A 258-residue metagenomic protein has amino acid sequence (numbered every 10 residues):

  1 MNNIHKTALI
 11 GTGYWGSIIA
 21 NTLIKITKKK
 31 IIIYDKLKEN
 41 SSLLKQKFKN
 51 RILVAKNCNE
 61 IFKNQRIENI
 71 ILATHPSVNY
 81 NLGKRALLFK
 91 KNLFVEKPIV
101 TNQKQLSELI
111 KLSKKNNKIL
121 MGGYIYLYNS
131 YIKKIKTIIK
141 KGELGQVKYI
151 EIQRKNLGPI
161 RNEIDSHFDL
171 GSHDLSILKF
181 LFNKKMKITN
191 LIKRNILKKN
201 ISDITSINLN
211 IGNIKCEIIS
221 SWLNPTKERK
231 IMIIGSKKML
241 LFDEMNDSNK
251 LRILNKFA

Functional and structural regions predicted by a protein language model:
M1-F48: N-terminal Rossmann-like dinucleotide-binding module
I19, L53-L112: Beta-loop-alpha module in the N-terminal Rossmann-like domain of NAD(P)-dependent dehydrogenases, especially those
K28-K29, I52, F89-K91, N116-I119 (+1 more regions): A short helix->loop->beta-strand "cap" motif at the edges of active sites that frequently abuts
L43-R51, E108-K115: Short, conserved SAM-binding/catalytic segment of Class I S-adenosyl-L-methionine-dependent methyltransferases
S77, V100-G158: A contiguous active-site-proximal alpha/beta segment in oxidoreductase catalytic domains
V95-E96, L120-G122, F242: Hydrophobic residues in well-ordered beta-strands that form the structural core
G123-S130, N156-K187, D203: Mid-domain beta-loop-alpha active-site segment that forms a flexible, acidic cofactor/metal-binding surface
S172-R252: Contiguous beta-strand/loop segments that form the cofactor/metal-binding neighborhood of enzyme cores
